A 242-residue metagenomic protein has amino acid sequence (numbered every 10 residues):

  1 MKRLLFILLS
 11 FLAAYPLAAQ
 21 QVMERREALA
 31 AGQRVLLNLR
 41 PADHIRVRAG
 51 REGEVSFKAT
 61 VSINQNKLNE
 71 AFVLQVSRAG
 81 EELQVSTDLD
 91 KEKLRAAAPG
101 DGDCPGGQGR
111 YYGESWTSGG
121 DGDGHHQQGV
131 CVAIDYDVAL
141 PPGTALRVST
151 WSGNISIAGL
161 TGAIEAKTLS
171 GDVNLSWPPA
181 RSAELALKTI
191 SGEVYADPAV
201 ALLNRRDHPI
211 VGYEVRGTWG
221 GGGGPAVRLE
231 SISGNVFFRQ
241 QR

Functional and structural regions predicted by a protein language model:
L4-A13: Sec-dependent N-terminal signal peptides
Y15-A19: Sec/Tat signal peptide C-region and signal peptidase I cleavage site
Q20-A79, L175-W177, R228, S233-R242: Short linear S-[DN]-x-LW-Φ motif typified by the pepsin-like aspartic protease active-site region
V22-A28, K58, D88, G159 (+2 more regions): Short, surface-exposed interaction patches in beta-rich subdomains that mediate adhesion/assembly near membranes
A30-G32, R40-A42, G50-E54, N69-V73 (+7 more regions): Extracytoplasmic
Q33-V35, D43, Y136, T144-L146 (+7 more regions): The right-handed parallel beta-helix/beta-solenoid scaffold, focusing on the short coil/turn and N-cap positions
V61-P105: Mid-chain, structured segments of secreted extracytoplasmic proteins
L89, A98-G129, D197-G217: Acidic/polar low-complexity surface segments
